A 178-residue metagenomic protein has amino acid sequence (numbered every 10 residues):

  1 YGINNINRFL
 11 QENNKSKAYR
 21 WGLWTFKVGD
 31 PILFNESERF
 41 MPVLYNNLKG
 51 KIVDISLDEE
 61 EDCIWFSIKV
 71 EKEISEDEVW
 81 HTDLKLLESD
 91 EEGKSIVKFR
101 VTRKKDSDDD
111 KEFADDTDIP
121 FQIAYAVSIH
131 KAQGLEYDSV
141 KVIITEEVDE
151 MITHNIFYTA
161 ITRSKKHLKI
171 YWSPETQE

Functional and structural regions predicted by a protein language model:
Y1-Q177: Core RecA-like ATPase module of SF1/SF2 helicases and allied nucleic-acid translocases
